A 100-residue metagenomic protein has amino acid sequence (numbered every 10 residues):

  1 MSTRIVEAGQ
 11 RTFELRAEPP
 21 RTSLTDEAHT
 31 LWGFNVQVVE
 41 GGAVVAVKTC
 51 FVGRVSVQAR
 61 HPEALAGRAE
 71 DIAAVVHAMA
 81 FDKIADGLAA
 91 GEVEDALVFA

Functional and structural regions predicted by a protein language model:
M1-H29: Negatively charged, low-complexity tracts enriched in Asp/Glu with abundant Ser/Thr
R11, G42-A43: Short acidic/polar mixed-charge low-complexity motifs
R16-E18, V39, G53, Q58: A structural detector for beta-sheet-dominated domains
A28, V38, K48-F51: Flexible, low-complexity segments enriched in proline/glycine/serine and punctuated by aromatic residues
T30-G42: A short beta-strand signature
V45-A100: Acidic, low-complexity intrinsically disordered segments
